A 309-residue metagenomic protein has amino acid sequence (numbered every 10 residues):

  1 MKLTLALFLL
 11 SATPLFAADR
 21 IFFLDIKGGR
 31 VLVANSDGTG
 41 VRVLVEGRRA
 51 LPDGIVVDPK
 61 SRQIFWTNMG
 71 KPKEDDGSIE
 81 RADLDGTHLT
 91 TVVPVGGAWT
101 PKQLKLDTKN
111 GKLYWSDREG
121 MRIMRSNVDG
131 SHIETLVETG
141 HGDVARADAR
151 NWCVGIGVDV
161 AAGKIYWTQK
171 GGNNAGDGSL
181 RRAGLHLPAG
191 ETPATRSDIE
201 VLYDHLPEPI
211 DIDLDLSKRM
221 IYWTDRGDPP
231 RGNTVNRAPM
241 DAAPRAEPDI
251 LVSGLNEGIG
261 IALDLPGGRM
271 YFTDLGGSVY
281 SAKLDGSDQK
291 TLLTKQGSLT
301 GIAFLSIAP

Functional and structural regions predicted by a protein language model:
A17-L44, V57: An edge-strand/N-cap motif at the start of beta-rich repeat modules
F23-D25, F65-T67, Y114-W115, R125 (+3 more regions): Residue position within the beta-strands of beta-propeller blades
I26, M69-G70, R118, V128 (+5 more regions): Short loop/turn segments immediately following the C-termini of beta-strands
G29-L32, K73-E80, M121-R125, N174-G184 (+2 more regions): Structural motif
G40-E46, H88-P94, H132-R146, S197-Y203 (+2 more regions): A short beta-strand motif characteristic of beta-propeller blades
R49-R62, M69, V95-K112, H141-G163 (+6 more regions): Beta-rich, blade/repeat-based domains predominating in secreted/periplasmic proteins but also intracellular
V128, A183-T192, A238-A243: Short loop/turn segments immediately following beta-strands, especially the blade-tip and inter-blade linker loops
L275-P309: Blade-level signature of beta-propeller repeat domains, shared across WD40, Kelch, NHL, RCC1 and BNR/Asp-box propellers
